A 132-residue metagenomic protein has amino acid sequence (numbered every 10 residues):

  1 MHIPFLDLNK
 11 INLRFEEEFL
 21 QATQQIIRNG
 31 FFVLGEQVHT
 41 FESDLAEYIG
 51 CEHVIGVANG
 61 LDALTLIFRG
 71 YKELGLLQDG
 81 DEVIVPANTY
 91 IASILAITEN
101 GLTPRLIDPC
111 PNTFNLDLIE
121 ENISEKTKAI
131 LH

Functional and structural regions predicted by a protein language model:
M1-F31, E36: N-terminal "arm"/small-domain region of PLP-dependent enzymes with the aminotransferase-like
F5-D7, A58, L131: Short beta-strand segments
K10, T40, D62, N115-E120: An acidic, carboxylate-rich microenvironment
L20-Q24, E42-A46, F68-R69, E120 (+1 more regions): Solvent-exposed, non-membrane alpha-helical residues enriched in polar/charged side chains
F31, G35-E82, A96-N100, L106: Phosphate-binding glycine-rich loop
E73-H132: PLP-dependent aminotransferase-like
